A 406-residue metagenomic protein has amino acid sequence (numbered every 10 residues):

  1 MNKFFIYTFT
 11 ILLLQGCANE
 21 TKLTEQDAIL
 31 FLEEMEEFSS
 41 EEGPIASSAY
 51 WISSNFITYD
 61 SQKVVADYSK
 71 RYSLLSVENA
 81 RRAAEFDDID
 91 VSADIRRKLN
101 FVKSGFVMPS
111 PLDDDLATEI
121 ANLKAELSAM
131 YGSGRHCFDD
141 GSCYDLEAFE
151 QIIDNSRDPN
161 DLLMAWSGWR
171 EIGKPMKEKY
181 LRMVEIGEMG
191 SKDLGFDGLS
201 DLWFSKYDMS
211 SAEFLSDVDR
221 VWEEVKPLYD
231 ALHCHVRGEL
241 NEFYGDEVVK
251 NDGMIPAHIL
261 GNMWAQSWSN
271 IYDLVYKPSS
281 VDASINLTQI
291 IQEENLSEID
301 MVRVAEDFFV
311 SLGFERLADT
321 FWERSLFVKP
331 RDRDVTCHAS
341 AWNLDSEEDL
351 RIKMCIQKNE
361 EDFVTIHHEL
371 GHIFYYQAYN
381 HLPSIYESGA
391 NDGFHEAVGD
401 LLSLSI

Functional and structural regions predicted by a protein language model:
M1-F4: Positively charged n-region of N-terminal signal peptides that target proteins for export
I6-I11: Hydrophobic helical h-region of N-terminal Sec-dependent signal peptides in bacterial secretory/periplasmic proteins
Q15-G16: C-terminal motif of bacterial Sec signal peptides marking the signal peptidase cleavage site
E20-R182, S200: N-terminal helix-rich structural modules
V77, V302, D307, S311 (+2 more regions): Zinc-dependent metallohydrolase catalytic domains
G141-A148, N155, L181-K353: Active-site-proximal, well-structured secondary-structure segments within enzyme catalytic domains
F214, V218-L228, G389-I406: Post-HExxH zinc-binding segment in Zn-dependent metallohydrolases
E361-N380, E396-D400: Active-site recognition of the HExxH zinc-binding catalytic motif
